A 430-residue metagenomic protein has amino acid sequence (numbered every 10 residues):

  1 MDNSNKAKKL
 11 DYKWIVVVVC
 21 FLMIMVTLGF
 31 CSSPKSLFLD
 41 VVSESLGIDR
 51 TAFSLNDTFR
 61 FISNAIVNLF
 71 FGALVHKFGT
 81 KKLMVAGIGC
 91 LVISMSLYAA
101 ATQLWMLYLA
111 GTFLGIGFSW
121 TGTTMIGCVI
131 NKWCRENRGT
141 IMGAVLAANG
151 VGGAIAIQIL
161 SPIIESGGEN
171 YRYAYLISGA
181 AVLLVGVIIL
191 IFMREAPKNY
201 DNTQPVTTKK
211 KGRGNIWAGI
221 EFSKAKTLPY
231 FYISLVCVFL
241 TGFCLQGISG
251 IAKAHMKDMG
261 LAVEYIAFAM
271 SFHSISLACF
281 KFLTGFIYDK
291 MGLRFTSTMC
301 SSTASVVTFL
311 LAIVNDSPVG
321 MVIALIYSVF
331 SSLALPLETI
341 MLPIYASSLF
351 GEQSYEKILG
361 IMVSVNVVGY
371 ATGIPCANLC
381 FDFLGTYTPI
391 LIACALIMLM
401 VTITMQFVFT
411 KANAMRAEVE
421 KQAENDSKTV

Functional and structural regions predicted by a protein language model:
I15-V41, L46-R50, V67, I157 (+1 more regions): Extracytoplasmic
M25, M106-T121, V322-L337: Hydrophobic core of transmembrane alpha-helices in multi-pass small-molecule transporters, especially MFS/SLC-type
S32-V42, S223-T284: Extracytoplasmic gate region of multi-pass secondary transporters
I66-L104: Conserved MFS/SLC helix-loop-helix module at the cytosolic interface between two early adjacent transmembrane helices
V67-G79, K281-G292, F381-D382: Helix-to-loop junctions at the C-terminal end of transmembrane segments in multipass secondary transporters
T112-A147, G351: Cytoplasmic helix-loop-helix junction between adjacent transmembrane helices in 12-TM secondary transporters
N137-Q158, G360-G373: Glycine-rich segments within core transmembrane alpha-helices of 12-TM secondary carriers
K290-Y345: C-terminal transmembrane helical hairpin of 12-TM major facilitator-type secondary transporters
